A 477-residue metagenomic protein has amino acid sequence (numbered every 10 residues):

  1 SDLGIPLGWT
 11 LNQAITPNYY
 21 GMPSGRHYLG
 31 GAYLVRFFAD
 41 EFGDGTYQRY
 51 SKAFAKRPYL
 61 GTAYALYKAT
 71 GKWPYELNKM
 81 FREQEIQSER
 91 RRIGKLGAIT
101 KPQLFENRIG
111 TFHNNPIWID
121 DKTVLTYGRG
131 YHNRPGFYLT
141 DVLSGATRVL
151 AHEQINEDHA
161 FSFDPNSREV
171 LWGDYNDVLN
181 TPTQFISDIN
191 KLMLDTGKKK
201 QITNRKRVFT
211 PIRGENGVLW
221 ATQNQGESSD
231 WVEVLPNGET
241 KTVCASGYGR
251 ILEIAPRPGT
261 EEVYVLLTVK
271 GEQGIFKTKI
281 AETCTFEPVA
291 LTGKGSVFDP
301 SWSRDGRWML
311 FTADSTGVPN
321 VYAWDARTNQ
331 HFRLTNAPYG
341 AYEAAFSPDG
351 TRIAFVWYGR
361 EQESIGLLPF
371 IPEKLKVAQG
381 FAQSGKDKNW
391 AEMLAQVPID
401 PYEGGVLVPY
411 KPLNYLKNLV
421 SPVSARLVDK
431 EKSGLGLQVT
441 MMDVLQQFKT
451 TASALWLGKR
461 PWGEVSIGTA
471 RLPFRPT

Functional and structural regions predicted by a protein language model:
S1-E41, G45-Q48, K52-I99: Acidic/His/Gly-enriched intrinsically disordered linker/tail segments that often contain short helix/coil "MoRF-like"
L104-P135, E431-L437: Beta-strand-rich domains and repeat architectures in extracellular enzymes and scaffolds, especially beta-propellers
I109-T111, G128-F137, H152-D158, G173-I189 (+10 more regions): A flexible loop/linker signature enriched in serine peptidases of the S9 family
I119-D121, P165-N166, R213-N216, P258-G259 (+2 more regions): Residue-level detector of Asp-centered blade-edge/turn motifs that repeat once per structural unit in beta-propeller
T123-L125, V170, V218-L219, V263 (+2 more regions): Hydrophobic beta-strand positions that form the internal "hydrophobic ladder" of WD40/Gbeta-like beta-propeller blades
D141-G145, M193-G197, L235-G238, K279-T283 (+2 more regions): Short loop/turn segments that connect beta-strands within beta-propeller blades
A345-K388: Blade-level signature of beta-propeller repeat domains, shared across WD40, Kelch, NHL, RCC1 and BNR/Asp-box propellers
I371-P476: Outer-membrane beta-barrel initiation region
